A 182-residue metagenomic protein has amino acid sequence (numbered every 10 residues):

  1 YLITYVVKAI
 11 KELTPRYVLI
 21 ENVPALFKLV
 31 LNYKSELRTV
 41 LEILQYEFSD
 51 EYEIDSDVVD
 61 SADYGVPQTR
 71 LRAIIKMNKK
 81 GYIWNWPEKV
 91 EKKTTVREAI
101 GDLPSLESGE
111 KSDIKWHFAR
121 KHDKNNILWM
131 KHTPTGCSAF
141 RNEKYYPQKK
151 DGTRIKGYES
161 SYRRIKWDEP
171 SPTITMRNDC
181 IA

Functional and structural regions predicted by a protein language model:
Y1-S161: Class I S-adenosyl-L-methionine
G157, R163, W167-A182: A glycine-rich dinucleotide-binding beta-alpha-beta segment and adjacent secondary-structure elements that constitute
